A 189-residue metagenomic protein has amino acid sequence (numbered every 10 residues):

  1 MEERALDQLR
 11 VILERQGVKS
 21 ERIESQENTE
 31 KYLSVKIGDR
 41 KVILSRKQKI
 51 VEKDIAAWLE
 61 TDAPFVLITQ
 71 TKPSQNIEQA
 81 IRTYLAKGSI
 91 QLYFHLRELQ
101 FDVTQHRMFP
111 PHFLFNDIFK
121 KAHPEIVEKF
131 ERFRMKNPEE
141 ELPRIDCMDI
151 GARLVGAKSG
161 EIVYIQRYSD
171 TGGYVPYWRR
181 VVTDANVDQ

Functional and structural regions predicted by a protein language model:
M1-P64, I68, S74-K87, F94 (+2 more regions): Helix-rich terminal scaffold detector
Y84-K129: Extended boundary segments
I118-K121, V175-Q189: Beta-strand/loop-dominated core regions that host nucleotide or nucleotide-derived cofactor-binding catalytic loops
N137-D149: Short, structured beta-strand/loop micro-motifs enriched in basic residues and often containing a Trp
R167-Y168: Short, surface-exposed secondary-structure boundary micro-motifs
